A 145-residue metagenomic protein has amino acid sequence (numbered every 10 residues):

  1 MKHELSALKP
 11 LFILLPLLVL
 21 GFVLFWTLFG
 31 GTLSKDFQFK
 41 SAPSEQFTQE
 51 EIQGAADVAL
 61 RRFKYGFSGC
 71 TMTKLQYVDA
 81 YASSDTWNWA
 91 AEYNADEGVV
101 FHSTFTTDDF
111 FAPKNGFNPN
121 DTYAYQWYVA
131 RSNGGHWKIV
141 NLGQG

Functional and structural regions predicted by a protein language model:
H3-P16, L20-P113, F117-D121: Flexible low-complexity loop/turn motifs enriched in small/helix-breaking residues
T122-G145: Short beta-strand edge/turn micro-motifs at domain boundaries
